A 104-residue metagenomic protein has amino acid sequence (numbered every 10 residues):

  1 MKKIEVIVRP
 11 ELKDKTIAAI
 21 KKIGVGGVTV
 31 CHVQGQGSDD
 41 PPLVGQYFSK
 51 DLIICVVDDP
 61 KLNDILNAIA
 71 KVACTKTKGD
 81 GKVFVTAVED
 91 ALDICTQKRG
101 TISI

Functional and structural regions predicted by a protein language model:
M1-I104: Positively charged, small/polar-rich N-terminal and surface patches that mediate targeting and assembly and bind
